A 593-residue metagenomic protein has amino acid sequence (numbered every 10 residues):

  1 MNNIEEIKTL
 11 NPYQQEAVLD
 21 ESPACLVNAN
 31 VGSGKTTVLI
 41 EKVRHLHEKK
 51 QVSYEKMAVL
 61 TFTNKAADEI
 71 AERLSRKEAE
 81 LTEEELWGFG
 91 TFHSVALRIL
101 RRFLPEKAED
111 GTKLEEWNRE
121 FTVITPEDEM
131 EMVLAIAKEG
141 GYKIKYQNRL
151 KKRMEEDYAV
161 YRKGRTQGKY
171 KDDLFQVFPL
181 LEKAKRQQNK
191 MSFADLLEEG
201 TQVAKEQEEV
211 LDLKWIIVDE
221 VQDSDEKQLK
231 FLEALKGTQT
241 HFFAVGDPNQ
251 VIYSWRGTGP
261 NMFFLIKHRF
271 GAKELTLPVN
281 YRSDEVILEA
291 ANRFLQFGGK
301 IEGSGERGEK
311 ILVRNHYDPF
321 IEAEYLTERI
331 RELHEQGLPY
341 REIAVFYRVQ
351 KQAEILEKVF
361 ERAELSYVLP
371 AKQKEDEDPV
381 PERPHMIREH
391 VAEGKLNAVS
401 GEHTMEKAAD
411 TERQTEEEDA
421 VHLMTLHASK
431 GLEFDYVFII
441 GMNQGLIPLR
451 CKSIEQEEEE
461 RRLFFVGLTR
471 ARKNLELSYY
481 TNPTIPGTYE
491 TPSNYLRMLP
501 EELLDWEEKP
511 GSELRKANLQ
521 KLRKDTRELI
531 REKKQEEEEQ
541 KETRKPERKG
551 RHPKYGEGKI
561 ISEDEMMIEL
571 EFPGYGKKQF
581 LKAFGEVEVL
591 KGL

Functional and structural regions predicted by a protein language model:
M1-D110, E289-N292: P-loop NTPase Walker
M1-S33, T37-V38, K56-A58, E127-I217 (+5 more regions): Accessory N-terminal region flanking or inserted into the helicase ATPase core in nucleic-acid motor proteins
N3-N11, Q15-L19, P23-V31, T112-T122 (+2 more regions): Inter-lobe coupling/hinge region of RecA-like P-loop helicase motors
S53-A66, W87-F89, V245, L277 (+2 more regions): Conserved RecA-like ASCE P-loop NTPase motor core of nucleic-acid helicases/translocases
I216-S224, Q228, P248-N249, S429 (+1 more regions): Conserved Walker B
E226-N315: Conserved RecA-like helicase ATPase core segment that couples NTP binding/hydrolysis to strand translocation
E354-P370, K374-D505: Conserved helicase C-terminal RecA-like lobe
F360, N443-K549, E557-Q579, L593: Accessory/regulatory regions of helicases
